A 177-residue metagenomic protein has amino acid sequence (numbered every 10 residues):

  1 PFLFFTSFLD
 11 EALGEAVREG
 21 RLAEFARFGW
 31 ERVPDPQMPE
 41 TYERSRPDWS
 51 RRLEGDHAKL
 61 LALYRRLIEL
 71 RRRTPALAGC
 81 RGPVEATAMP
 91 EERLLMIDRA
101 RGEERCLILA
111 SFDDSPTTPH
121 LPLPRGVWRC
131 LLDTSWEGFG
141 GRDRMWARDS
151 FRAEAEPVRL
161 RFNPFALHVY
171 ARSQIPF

Functional and structural regions predicted by a protein language model:
P1-D149, F162: Loop/helix patches that line or flank the sugar-binding groove of alpha-linked glycan CAZymes
M145-F177: C-terminal beta-strand-rich structural cap/linker in extracellular carbohydrate-active enzymes
